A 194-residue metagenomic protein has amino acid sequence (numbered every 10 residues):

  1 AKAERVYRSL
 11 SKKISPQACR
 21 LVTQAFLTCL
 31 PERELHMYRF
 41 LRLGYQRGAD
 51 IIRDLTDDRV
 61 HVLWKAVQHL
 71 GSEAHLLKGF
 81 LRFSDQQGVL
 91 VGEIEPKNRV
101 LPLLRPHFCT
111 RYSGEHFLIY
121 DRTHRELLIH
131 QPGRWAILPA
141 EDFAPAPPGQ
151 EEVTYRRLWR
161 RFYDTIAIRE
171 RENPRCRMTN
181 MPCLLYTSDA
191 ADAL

Functional and structural regions predicted by a protein language model:
K2-A74: Charged, alpha-helical interface segments at or near domain boundaries
C19, C29, C109, C176 (+1 more regions): Generic recognition of cysteine residues
Q24, Y38-Q46, P106-T110, R157-D164: Short, hydrophobic/amphipathic alpha-helical patches that form generic packing surfaces within helical domains
R53-A136: Internal, well-folded beta-alpha domain core
F80-F83, W159, Y186: Aromatic side chains
S113-M181: A recognition module on extended beta-rich or small alphabeta surfaces enriched in W/G with H and D/E
Y186-A193: Conserved small/polar residues in nucleotide/adenosyl-binding loops
